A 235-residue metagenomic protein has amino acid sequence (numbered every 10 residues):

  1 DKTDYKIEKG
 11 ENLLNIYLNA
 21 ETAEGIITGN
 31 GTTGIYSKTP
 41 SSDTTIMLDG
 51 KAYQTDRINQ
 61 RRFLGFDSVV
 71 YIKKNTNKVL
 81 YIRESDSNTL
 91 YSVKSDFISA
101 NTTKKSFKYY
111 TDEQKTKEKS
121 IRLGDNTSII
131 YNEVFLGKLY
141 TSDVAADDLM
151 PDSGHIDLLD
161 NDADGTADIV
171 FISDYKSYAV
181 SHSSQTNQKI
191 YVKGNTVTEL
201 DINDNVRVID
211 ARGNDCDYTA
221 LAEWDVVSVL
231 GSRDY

Functional and structural regions predicted by a protein language model:
D1-Y235: ...the same signal can extend to comparable exposed beta-sheet modules with similar sequence chemistry even outside
